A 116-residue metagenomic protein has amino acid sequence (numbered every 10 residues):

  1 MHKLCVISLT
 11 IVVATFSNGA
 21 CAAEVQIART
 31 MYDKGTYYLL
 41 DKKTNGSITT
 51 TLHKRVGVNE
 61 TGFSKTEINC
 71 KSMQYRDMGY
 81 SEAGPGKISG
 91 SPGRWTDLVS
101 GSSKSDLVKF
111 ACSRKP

Functional and structural regions predicted by a protein language model:
M1-I7: Bacterial N-terminal signal peptides that target proteins for export
S8-T15: Bacterial N-terminal signal peptides
G19-P116: N-terminal secretory-pathway/extracellular module detecting exported/lumenal segments and adjacent signal-anchor/first
